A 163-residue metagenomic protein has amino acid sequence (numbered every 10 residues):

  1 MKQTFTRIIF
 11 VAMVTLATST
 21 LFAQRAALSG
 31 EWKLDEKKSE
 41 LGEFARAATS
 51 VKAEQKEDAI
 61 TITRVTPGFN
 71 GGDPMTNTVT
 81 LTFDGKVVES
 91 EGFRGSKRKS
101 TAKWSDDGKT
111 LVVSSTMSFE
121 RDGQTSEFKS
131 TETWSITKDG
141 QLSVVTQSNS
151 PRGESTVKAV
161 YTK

Functional and structural regions predicted by a protein language model:
M1, F22-A23: Intrinsically disordered, low-complexity regions enriched for glutamine and histidine
M1-F10: Bacterial N-terminal signal peptides that target proteins for export
I9-T20: Bacterial N-terminal signal peptides
A23-K163: Hydrophobic small-molecule pocket/channel-lining residues, especially in calycin-type beta-barrels
